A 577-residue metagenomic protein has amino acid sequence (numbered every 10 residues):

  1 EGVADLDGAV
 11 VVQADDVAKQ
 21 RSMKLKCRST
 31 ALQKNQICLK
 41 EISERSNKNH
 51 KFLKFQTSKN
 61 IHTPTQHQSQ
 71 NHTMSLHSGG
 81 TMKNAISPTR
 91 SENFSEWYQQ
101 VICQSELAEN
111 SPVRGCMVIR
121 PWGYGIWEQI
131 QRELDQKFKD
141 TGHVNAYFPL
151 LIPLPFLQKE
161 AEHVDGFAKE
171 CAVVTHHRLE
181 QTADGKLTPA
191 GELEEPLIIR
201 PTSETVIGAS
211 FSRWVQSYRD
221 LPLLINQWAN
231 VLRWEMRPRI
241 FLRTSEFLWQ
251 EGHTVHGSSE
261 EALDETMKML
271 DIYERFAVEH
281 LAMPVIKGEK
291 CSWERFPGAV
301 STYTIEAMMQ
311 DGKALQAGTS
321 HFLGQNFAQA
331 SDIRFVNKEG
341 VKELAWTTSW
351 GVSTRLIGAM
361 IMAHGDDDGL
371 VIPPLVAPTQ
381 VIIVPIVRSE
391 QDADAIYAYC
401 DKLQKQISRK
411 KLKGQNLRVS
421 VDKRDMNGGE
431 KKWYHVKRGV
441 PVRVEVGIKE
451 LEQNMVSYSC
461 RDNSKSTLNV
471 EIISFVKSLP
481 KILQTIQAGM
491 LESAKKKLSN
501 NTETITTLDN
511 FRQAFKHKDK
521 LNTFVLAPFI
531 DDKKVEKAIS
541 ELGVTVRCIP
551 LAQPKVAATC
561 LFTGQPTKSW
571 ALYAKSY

Functional and structural regions predicted by a protein language model:
E1, D16-M23, K34: Residues flanking N-terminal targeting/processing segments that define the start of mature chains
A4-A18: Residue-level detector of structural "landmarks"
D5, N35, N47-H50, N60-H62 (+2 more regions): Intrinsic-disorder-associated, low-complexity terminal segments enriched in Asp/Asn/His/Tyr and depleted of Lys/Arg
F52-F55: Aromatic (phenylalanine/tyrosine) cluster motif
H62, N71-Y577: NTP/phosphate- and nucleic-acid-binding module
